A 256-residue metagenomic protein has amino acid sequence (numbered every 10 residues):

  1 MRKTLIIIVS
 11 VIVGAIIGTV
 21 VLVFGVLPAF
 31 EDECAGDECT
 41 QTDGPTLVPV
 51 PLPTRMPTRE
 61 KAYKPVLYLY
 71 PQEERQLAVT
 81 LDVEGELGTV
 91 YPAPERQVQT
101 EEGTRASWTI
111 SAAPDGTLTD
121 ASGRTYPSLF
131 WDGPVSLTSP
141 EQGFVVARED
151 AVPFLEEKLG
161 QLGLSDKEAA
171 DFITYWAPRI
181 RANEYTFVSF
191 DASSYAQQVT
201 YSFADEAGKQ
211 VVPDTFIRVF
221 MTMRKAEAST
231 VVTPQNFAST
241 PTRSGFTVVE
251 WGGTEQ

Functional and structural regions predicted by a protein language model:
M1-G14: N-terminal Sec-pathway targeting helices
V13-F24: N-terminal type II signal-anchor transmembrane helix that functions as the membrane-insertion/stop-transfer segment
L22-Q256: Protease-labile, long low-complexity intrinsically disordered regions enriched in Pro/Ser/Thr
